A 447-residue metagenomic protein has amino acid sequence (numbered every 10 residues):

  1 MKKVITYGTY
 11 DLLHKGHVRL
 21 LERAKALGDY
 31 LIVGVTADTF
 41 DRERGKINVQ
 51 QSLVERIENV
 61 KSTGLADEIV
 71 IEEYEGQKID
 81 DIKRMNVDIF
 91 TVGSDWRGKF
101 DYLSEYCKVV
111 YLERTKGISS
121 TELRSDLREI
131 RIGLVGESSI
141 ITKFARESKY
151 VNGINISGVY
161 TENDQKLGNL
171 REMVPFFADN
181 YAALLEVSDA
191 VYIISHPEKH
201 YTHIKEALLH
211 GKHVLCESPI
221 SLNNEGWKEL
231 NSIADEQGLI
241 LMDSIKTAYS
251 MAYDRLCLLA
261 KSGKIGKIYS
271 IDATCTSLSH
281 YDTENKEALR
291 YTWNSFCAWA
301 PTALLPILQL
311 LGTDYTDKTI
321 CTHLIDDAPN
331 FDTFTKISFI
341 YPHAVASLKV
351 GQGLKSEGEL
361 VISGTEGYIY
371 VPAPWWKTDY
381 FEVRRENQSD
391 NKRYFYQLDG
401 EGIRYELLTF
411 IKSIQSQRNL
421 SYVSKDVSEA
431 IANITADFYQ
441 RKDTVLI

Functional and structural regions predicted by a protein language model:
M1-I130: Nucleotidyltransferase catalytic core that binds NTPs
V33, C216, L241-D243, V371: Hydrophobic residues in well-ordered beta-strands that form the structural core
E129-R171: N-terminal Rossmann-like dinucleotide-binding module
L134, A183, A190-S195, T409-I447: C-terminal helix-rich "cap/oligomerization" subdomain common to oxidoreductases
V174-N231: Beta-loop-alpha module in the N-terminal Rossmann-like domain of NAD(P)-dependent dehydrogenases, especially those
E229-K246, K267-I271: Rossmann-fold dehydrogenase core element
T247-D317: Predominantly a Rossmann-like dinucleotide-binding segment in NAD(P)-dependent oxidoreductases
A298, A303-K377, L408-S413, Q417-R418: Contiguous beta-strand/loop segments that form the cofactor/metal-binding neighborhood of enzyme cores
